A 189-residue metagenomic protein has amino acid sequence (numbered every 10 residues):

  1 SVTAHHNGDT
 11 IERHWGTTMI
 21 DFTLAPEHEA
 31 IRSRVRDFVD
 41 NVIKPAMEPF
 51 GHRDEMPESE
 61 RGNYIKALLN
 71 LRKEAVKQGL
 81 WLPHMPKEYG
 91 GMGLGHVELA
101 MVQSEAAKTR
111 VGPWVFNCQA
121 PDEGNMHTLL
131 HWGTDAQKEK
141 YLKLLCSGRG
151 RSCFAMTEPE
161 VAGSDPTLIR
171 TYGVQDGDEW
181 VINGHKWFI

Functional and structural regions predicted by a protein language model:
N7-A120, H131, A136-R151: Amphipathic, small/basic residue-rich leader segments at the start of a protein or domain
V42, R61, E98-M101, G112 (+4 more regions): Generic alpha-helical propensity signal that fires on short helical segments and nearby coil/disordered stretches
M92, W132, A136-I189: Glycine-rich, Trp-frequent "lid" loop and neighboring beta-strands that shape and gate the flavin cofactor pocket
P121-H127: Well-ordered alpha-helical segments within folded domains of soluble proteins
